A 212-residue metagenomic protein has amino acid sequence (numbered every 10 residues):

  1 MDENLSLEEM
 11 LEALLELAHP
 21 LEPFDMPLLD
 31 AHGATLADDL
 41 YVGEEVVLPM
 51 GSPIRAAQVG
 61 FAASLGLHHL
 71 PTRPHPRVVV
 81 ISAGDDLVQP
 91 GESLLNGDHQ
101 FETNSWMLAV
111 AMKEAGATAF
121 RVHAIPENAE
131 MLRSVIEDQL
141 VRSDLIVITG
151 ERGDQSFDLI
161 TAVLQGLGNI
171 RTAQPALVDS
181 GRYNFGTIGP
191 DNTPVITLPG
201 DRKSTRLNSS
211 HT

Functional and structural regions predicted by a protein language model:
D2-P23, L29, A34-Y41, E45-A124: Short, glycine/charged-enriched hinge/interface segments at domain edges or termini
L5, S105-M107, E114-S210: Short glycine/threonine-rich loop/turn motifs
